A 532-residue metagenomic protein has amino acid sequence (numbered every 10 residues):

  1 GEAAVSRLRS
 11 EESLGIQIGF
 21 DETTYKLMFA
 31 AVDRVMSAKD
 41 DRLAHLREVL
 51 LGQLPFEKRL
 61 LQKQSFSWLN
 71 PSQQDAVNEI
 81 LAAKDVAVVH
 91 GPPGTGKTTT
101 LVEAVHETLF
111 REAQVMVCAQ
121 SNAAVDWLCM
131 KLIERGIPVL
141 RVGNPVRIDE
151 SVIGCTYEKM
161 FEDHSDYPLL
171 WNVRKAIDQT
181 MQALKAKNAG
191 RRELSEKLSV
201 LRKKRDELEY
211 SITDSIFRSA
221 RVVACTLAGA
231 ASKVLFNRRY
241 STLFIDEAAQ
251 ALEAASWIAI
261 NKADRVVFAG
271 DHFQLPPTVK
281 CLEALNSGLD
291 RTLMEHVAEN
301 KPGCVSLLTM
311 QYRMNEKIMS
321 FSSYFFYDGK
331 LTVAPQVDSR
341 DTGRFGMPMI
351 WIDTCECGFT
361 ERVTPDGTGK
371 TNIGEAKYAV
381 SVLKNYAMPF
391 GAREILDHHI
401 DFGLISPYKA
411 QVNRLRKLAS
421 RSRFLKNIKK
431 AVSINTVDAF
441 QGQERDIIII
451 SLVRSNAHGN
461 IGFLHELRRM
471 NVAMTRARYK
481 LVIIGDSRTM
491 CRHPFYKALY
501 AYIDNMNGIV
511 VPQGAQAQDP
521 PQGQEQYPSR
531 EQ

Functional and structural regions predicted by a protein language model:
G1-N78, E134, S151-Q179: Pre-ATPase regulatory/linker segments immediately N-terminal to the P-loop/RecA-like helicase/translocase core
Q53-L54, R59-Q62, H106, A113-Q114 (+6 more regions): Conserved P-loop NTPase motor core of helicases/translocases
W68-L69, V77-V86, T108: Phosphate-binding P-loop
V89, V117: Hydrophobic anchor at the beta1->P-loop junction of P-loop NTPases
G94: Walker A (P-loop) phosphate-binding loop of P-loop NTPases
K97: Conserved lysine of the Walker
T100, A104: Hydrophobic positions on the alpha1 helix immediately C-terminal to the Walker A/P-loop
R111-A113, S121, R135, D214 (+1 more regions): Conserved helicase motor core of SF1/SF2 NTP-dependent helicases
